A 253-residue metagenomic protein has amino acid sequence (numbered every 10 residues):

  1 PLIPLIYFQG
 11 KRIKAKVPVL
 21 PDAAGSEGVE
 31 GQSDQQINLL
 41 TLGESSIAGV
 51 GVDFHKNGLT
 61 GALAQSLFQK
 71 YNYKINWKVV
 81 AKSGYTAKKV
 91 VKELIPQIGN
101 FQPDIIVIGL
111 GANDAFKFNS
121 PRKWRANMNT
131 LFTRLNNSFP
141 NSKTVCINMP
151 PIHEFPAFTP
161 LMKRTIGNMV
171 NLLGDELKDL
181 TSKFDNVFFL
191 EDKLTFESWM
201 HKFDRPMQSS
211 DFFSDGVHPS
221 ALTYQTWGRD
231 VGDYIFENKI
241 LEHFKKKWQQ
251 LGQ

Functional and structural regions predicted by a protein language model:
P1-L40, G232-Q253: N-terminal secretory targeting modules
Q36-L40, S46-A126: Conserved SGNH/GDSL esterase-like catalytic core that processes O-acyl groups on lipids and polysaccharides
G109, I147-N148: Alpha/beta-hydrolase-fold catalytic nucleophile elbow
M128-T133, G174: Generic structural signal for well-ordered alpha-helices, preferentially at hydrophobic/aromatic core positions
F139-K143: A short helix->loop->beta-strand "cap" motif at the edges of active sites that frequently abuts
E154-D192: Substrate-gating cap/lid alpha-helix
W199-S209: Short, flexible, mixed-charge acidic loops at enzyme active sites
S220: Short, conserved phosphate/pyrophosphate- and ester-handling motifs at nucleotide-, phospho-/glycolipid
